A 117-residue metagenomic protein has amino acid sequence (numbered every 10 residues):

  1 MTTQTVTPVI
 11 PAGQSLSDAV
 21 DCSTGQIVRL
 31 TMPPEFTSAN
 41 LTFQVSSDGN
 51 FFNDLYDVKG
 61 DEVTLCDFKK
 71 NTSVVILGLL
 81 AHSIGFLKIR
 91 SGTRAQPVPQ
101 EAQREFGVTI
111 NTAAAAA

Functional and structural regions predicted by a protein language model:
M1-P11, L16-A19: Short amphipathic
G13-C22, S38-N40, D57-A117: Beta-sandwich interaction modules
C22-R29: Extended extracellular/luminal ectodomain segments enriched in beta-structured repeat modules
L30-P34: Aromatic/hydrophobic beta-strand junction motif of beta-rich domains
T37-Y56: Short, surface-exposed beta-strand/strand-loop-strand elements in extracellular ectodomains
